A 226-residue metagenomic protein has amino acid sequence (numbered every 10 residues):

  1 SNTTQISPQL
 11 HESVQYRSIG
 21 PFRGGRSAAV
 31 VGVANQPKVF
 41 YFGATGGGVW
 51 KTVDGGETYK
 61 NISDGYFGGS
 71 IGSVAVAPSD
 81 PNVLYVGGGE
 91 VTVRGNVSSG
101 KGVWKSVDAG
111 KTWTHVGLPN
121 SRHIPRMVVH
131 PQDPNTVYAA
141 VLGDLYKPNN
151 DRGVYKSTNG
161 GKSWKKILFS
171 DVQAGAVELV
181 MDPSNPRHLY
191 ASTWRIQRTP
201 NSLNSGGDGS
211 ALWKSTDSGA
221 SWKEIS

Functional and structural regions predicted by a protein language model:
S1-S226: Beta-propeller blade termini and top-face loops
